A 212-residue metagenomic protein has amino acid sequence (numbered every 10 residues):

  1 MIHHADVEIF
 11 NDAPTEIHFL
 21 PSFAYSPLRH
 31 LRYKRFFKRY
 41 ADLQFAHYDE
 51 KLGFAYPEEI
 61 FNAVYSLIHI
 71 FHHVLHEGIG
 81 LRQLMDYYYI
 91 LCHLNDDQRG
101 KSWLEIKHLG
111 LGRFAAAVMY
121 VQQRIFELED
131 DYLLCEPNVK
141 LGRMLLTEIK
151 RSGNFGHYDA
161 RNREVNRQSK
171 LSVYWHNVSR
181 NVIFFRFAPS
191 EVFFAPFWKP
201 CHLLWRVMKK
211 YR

Functional and structural regions predicted by a protein language model:
M1-R212: Conserved NTP-donor binding/palm subdomain of two-metal-ion nucleotidyltransferases/polymerases, i.e., the charged
